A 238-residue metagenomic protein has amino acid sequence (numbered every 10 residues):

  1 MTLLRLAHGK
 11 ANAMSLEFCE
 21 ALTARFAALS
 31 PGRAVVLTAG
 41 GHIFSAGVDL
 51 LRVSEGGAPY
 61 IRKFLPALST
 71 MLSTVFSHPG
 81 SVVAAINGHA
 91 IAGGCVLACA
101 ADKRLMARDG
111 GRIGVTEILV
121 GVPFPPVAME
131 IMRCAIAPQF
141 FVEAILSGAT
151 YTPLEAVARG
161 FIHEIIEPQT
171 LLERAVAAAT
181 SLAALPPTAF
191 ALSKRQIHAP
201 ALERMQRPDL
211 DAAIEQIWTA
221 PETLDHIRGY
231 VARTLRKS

Functional and structural regions predicted by a protein language model:
M1-T38, P59, S73, S77: Conserved CoA-thioester-binding segment of acyl-CoA-metabolizing enzymes
E20, A39-M71: Glycine- (often His-adjacent) and acidic-residue-rich active-site loop that binds/positions the CoA thioester
H42-A46, A90-A92, M106, I197: Short, active-site-adjacent cap segments at secondary-structure transitions
A85-I91, A144-A149: Glycine-rich beta-to-alpha transition loops that act as phosphate-gripper elements at the mouths of alpha/beta enzyme
I91-A144, R174, A178: CoA-thioester-processing core
K103, E143, S147-A149, E155 (+2 more regions): Well-ordered beta-strand positions
M106-A107, G111, I162-P208, T234-S238: C-terminal long alpha-helix characteristic of the crotonase
